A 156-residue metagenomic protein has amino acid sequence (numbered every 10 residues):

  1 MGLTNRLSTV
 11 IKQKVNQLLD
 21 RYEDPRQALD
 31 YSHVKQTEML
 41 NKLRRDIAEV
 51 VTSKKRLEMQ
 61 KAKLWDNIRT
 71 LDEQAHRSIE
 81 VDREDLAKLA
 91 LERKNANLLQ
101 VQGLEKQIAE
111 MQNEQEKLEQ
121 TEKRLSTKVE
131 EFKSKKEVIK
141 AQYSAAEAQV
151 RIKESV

Functional and structural regions predicted by a protein language model:
M1-L40, R44-I47, L91-V156: Long, charged alpha-helical scaffolding segments
Q36, L64-W65: Intrinsically disordered, low-complexity segments enriched in polar/charged residues with Gly/Pro, especially when
K54-L64: Amphipathic, heptad-repeat-like alpha-helical segments
W65-E105: Extended, amphipathic alpha-helical coiled-coil scaffold segments used for oligomerization/tethering in eukaryotic
